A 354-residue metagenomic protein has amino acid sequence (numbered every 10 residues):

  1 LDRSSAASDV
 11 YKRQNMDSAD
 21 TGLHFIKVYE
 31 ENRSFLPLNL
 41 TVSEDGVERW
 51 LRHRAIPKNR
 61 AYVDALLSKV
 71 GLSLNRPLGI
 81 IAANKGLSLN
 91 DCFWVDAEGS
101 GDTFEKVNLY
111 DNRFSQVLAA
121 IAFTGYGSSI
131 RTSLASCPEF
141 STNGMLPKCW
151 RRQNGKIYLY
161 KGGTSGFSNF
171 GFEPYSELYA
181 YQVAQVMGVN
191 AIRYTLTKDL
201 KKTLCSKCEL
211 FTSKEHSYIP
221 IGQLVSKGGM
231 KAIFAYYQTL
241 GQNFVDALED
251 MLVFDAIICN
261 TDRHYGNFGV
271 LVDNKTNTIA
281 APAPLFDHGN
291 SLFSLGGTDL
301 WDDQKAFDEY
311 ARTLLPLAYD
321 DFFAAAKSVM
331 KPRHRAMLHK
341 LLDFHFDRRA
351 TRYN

Functional and structural regions predicted by a protein language model:
L1-V253, I257-C259, L271-N354: Phosphate/dinucleotide-binding and metal-coordinating scaffold of catalytic cores in nucleotide-dependent enzymes
H264, G269: Canonical protein kinase catalytic loop motif
